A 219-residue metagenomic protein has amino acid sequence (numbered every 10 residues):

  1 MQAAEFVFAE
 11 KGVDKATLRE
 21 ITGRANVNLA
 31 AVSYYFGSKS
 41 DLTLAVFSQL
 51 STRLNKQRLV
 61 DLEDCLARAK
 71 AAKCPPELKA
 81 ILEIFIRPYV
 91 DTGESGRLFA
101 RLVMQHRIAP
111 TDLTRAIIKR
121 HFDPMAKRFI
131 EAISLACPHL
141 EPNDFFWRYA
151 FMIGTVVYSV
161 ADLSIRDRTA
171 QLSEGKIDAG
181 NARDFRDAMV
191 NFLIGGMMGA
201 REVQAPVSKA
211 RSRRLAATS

Functional and structural regions predicted by a protein language model:
M1-Q2, K15, F36-E63, K119: An amphipathic alpha-helix adjacent to DNA-recognition modules
A3-F8, L193: Short hydrophobic clusters on alpha-helical segments that form packing/core surfaces in small helical domains
V7-Q49: Helix-turn-helix
F36, Q105-P110: Short helix-capping/turn signature of helix-turn-helix
V46, E77, I81, S95-L102 (+6 more regions): Residue-level detector of well-ordered alpha-helical segments, enriched for hydrophobic/aromatic packing positions
V60-R97, Y149: Hydrophobic alpha-helical connector segments
P76, A80, L98, T111-C137: Amphipathic alpha-helical packing segments from all-alpha helical-bundle domains
D91, R120-S219: C-terminal peripheral helix-coil segments that are non-catalytic and often amphipathic
